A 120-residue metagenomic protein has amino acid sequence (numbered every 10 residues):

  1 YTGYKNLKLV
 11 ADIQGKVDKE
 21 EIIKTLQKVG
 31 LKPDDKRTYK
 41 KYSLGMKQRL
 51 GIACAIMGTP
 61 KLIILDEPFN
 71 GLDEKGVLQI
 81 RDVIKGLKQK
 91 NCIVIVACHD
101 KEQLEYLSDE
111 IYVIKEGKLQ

Functional and structural regions predicted by a protein language model:
Y1-I13: Q-loop/switch helix immediately C-terminal to the Walker
K8, V17-D34: Conserved ABC ATPase "signature" region
I52: Hydrophobic anchor residue at the start of the ABC signature
I63-D66: Catalytic Walker B motif of ABC-type/P-loop ATPase nucleotide-binding domains
F69-N70: Short loop immediately C-terminal to the Walker-B catalytic DE motif in ABC-type ATPase nucleotide-binding domains
E74-K75: Helix N-cap at the start of a conserved alpha-helix in ABC-type nucleotide-binding domains
C98-H99: H-loop/switch region of ABC-family ATPase nucleotide-binding domains
